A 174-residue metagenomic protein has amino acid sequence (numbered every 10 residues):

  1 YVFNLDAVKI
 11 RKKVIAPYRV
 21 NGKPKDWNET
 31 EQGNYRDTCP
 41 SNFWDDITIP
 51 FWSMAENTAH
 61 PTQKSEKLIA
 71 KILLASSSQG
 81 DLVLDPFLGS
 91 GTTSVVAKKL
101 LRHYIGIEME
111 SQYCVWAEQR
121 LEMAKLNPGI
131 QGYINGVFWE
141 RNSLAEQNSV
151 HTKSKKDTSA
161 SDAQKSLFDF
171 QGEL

Functional and structural regions predicted by a protein language model:
Y1-W116, L167-L174: Core catalytic lobe of class I
E118-A160: S-adenosyl-L-methionine
